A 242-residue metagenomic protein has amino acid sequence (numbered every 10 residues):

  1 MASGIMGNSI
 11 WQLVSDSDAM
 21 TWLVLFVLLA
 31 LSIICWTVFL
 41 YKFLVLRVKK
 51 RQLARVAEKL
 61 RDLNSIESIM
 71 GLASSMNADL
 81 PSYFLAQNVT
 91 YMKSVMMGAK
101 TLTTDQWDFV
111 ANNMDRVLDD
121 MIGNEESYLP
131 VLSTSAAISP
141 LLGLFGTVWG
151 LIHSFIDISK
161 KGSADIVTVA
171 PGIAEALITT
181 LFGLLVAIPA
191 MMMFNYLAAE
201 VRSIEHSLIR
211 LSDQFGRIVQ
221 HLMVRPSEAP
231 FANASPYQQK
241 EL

Functional and structural regions predicted by a protein language model:
M1-E58: Hydrophobic membrane-targeting segments
S15, A19, L25, S127-P130 (+3 more regions): Internal alpha-helical transmembrane segments of multi-pass membrane proteins, especially GPCRs
D18, W36, I69, L85 (+3 more regions): Residue-level signature of catalytic and energy-coupling elements of molecular machines, predominantly ATP/GTP-dependent
L29-K49, L144, L151, V186-V201: Alpha-helical transmembrane segments
S32, L44, I173, E205-L208 (+1 more regions): Structured catalytic/translocation cores of nucleotide/phosphate-coupled proteins
R51-F145, W149-D165, M192-L242: Predominantly long cytosolic amphipathic alpha-helical stalk/bundle segments
G162-A176: Hydrophobic alpha-helical transmembrane segments and adjacent short intramembrane/lumenal linkers of inner/organellar
A176-A190: Hydrophobic alpha-helical transmembrane segments of polytopic membrane proteins
